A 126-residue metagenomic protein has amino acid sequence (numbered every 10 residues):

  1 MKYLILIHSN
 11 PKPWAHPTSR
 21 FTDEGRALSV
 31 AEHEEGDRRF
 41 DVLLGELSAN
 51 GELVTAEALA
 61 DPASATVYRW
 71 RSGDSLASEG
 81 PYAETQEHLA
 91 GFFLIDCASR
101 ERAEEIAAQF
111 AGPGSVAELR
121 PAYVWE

Functional and structural regions predicted by a protein language model:
M1-E126: Conserved, structured core segments of small domains
